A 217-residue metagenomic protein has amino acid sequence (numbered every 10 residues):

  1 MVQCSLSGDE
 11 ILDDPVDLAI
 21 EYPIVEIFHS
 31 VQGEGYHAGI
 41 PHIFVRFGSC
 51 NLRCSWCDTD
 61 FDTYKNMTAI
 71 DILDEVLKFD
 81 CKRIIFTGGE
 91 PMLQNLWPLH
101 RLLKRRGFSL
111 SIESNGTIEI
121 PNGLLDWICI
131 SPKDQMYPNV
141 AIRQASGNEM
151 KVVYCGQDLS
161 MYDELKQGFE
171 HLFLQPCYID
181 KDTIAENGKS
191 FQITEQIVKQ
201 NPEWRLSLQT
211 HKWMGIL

Functional and structural regions predicted by a protein language model:
M1-F44, G48, R53-W56, Q200 (+2 more regions): Flexible, acidic/Gly-rich N-terminal and inter-domain linker regions that tether and position cofactor-handling modules
I11, L18, Y22-I27, P41-F47 (+1 more regions): Conserved Radical SAM active-site core
F28, H37, F44-R46, W56-C57 (+3 more regions): Broad hydrophobic/π-residue packing in well-ordered secondary structure
M92-L217: Conserved AdoMet/S-adenosylmethionine-binding subsite of the radical SAM
